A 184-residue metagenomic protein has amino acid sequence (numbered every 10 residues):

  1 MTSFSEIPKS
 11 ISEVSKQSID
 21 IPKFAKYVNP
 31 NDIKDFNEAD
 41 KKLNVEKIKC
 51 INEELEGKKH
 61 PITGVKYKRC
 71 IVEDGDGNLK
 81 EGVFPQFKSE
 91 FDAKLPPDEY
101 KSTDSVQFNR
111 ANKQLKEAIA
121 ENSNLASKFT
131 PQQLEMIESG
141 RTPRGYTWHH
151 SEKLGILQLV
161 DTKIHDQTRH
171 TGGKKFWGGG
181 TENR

Functional and structural regions predicted by a protein language model:
T2-T147, E152-R184: Nuclease and nuclease-like effector domains acting on nucleic acids or nucleotide cofactors
